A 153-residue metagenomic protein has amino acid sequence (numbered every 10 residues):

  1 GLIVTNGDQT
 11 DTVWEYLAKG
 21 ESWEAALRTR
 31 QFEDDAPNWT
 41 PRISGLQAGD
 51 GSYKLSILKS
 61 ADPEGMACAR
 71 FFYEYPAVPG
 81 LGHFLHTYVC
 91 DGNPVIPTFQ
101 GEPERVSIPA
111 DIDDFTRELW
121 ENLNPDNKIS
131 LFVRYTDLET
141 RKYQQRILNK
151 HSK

Functional and structural regions predicted by a protein language model:
G1-K153: Conserved short alpha-helical segments that host acidic/polar catalytic motifs at enzyme active sites
